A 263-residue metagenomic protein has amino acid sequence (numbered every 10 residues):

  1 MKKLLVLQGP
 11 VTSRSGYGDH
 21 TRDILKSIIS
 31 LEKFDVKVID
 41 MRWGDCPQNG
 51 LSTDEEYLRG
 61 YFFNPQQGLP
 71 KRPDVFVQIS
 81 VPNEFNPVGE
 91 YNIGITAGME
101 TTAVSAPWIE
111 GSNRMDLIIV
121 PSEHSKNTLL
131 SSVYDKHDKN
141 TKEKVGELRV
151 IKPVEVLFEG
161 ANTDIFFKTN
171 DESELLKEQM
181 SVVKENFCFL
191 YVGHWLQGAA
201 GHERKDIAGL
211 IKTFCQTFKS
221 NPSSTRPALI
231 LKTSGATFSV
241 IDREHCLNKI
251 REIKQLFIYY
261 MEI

Functional and structural regions predicted by a protein language model:
M1-R72, P222-S223, A228: N-terminal pre-catalytic "stem/leader" segment of glycosyltransferase-like enzymes
V6-G9, K37-D40, V77-S80, F158 (+2 more regions): Short beta-strand segments
V6-Q8, D45-L129: Extended catalytic core of nucleotide-activated donor transferases of GT-like folds
V11-R14, L25, M41-C46, V81-F85 (+7 more regions): Short, solvent-exposed loop/turn segments at secondary-structure junctions
H20-R22, K26-S27, N162-I263: Conserved catalytic-core segment of nucleotide-activated headgroup transferases in glycan assembly
N49-G50, Y61-G68, V133-P153, R243-E262: Short mixed-charge
L117-L175: Donor nucleotide-sugar binding/catalytic pocket of nucleotide-sugar-dependent glycosyltransferases
